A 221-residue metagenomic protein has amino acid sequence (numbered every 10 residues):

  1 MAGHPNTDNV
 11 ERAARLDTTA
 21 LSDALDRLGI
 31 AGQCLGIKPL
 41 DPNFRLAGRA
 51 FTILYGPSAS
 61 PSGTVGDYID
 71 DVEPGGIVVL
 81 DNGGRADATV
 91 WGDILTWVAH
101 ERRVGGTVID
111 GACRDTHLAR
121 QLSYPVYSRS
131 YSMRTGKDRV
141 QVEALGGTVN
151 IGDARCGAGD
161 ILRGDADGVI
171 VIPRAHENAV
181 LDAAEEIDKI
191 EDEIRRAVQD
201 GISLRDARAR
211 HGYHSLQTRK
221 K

Functional and structural regions predicted by a protein language model:
M1-A158, I172-K221: Feature captures the catalytic cores and cofactor-binding loops of soluble hydro-lyases/lyases that act on carboxylate
L162: C-terminal binding/interaction regions
D165: Beta-strand-loop-alpha-helix segment that lines the small-molecule cofactor/substrate pocket of alpha/beta enzymes
G168-I170: Channel- or pocket-lining gating/hinge segments that regulate access to a cavity or pore
